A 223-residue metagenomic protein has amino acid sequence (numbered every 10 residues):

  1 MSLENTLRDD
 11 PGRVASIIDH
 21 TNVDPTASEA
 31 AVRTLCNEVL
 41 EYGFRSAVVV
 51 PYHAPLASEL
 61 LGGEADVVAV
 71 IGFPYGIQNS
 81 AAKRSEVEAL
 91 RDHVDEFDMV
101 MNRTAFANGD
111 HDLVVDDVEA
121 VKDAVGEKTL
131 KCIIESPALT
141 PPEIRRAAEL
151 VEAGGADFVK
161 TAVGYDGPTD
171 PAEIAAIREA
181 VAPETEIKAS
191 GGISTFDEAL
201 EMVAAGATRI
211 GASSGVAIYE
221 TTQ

Functional and structural regions predicted by a protein language model:
L3-Y42, Y52-V68, F73, N79-I187 (+2 more regions): Alpha/beta enzyme core
S46: N-terminal carbohydrate-binding/catalytic regions of secreted carbohydrate-active enzymes
V49: N-terminal beta-strand-loop-alpha-helix module at the start of alpha/beta ligand-binding or catalytic domains
S190: Positively charged, low-complexity, intrinsically disordered RNA-binding extensions
